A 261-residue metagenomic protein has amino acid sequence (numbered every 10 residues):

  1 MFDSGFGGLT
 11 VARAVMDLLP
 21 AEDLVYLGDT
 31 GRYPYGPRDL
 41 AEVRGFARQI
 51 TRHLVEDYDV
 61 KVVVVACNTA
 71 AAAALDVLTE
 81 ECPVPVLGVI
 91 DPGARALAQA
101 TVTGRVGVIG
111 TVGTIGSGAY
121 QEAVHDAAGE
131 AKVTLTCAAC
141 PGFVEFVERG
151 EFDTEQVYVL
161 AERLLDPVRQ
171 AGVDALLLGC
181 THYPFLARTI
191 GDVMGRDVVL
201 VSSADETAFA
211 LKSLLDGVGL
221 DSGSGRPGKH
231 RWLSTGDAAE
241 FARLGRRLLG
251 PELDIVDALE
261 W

Functional and structural regions predicted by a protein language model:
M1-W261: Non-catalytic structural scaffold of enzyme domains
